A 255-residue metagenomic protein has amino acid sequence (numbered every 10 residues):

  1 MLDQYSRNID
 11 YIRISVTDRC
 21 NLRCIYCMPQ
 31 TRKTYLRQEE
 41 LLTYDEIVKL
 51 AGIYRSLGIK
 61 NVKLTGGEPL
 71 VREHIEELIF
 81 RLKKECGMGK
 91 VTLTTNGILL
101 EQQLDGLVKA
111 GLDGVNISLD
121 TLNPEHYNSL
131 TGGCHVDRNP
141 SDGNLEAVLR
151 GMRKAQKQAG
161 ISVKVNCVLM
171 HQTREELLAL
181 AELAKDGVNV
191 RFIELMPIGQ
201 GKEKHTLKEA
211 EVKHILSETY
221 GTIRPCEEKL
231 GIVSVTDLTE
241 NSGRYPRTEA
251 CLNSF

Functional and structural regions predicted by a protein language model:
Q4-Y44: Canonical Radical SAM [4Fe-4S] cluster-binding loop centered on the CxxxCxxC motif and its immediate flanking residues
S6-I9, S56, M88, Y220: A broad structural signal for short, well-ordered beta-strand segments within beta-sheet-rich domains
T31-Y35, P124, L195-I198: A short, flexible beta-alpha/helix-coil linker loop
Y35-R37, R81, G199-E203: A generic structural signal for short coil/turn motifs at secondary-structure boundaries
L41-L64, V71-E182, G187: Radical SAM/AdoMet-radical enzyme domain recognition
S162, R174-L178, L183-F255: A C-terminal junction/extension of Radical SAM enzymes
